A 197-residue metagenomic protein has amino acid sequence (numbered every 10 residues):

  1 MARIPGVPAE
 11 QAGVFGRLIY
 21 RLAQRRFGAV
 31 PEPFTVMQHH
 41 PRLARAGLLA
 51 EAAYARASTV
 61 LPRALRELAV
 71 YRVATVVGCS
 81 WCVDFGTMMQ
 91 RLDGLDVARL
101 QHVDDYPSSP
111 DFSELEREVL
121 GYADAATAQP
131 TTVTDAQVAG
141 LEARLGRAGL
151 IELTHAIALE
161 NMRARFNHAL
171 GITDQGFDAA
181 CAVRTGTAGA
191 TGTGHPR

Functional and structural regions predicted by a protein language model:
M1-R197: Hydrophobic alpha-helical segments
